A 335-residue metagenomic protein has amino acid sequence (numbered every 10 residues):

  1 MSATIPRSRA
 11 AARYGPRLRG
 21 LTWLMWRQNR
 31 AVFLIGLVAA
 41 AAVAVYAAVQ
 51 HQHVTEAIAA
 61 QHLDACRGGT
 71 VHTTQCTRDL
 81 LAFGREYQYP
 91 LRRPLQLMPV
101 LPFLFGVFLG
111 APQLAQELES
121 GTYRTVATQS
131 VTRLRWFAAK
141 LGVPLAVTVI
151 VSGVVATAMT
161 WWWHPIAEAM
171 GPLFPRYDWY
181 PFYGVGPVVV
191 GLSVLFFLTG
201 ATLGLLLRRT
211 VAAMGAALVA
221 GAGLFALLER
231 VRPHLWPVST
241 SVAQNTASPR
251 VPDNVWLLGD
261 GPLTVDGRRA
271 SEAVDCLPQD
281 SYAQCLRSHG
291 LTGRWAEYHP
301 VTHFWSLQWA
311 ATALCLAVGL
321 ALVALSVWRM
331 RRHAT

Functional and structural regions predicted by a protein language model:
S2-A41: Aromatic- and glycine-rich beta-strand/loop motifs that create alpha-glucan
A3, A11-Y14, V49-R85, P172-R176 (+1 more regions): Terminal transmembrane helical anchor/hairpin motif
P6-R9, A41, V45-A48, G142-R208 (+2 more regions): Secretory targeting signals
N29-L34, P94, M98-L101, R133-T160: Selective transmembrane-helix segments that form parts of the transport pathway or gating/packing helices in multipass
R93-L118: Long, hydrophobic alpha-helical segments
G106-G110, T199, L322, S326: Hydrophobic/aromatic residues in alpha-helical transmembrane segments
Q113-A146: Helix-loop-helix units of permease transmembrane domains in multi-pass membrane transporters, especially ABC
A212-L224: Central hydrophobic cores of alpha-helical transmembrane segments in multi-pass integral membrane proteins
